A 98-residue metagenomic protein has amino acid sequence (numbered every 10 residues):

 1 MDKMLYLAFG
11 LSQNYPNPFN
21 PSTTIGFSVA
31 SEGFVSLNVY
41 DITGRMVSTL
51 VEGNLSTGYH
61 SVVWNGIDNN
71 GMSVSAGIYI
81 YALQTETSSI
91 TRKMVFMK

Functional and structural regions predicted by a protein language model:
M1-Y15, F19-Y40, T49-E52, S61-W64: Glycine-centered coil/turn sites that cap beta-strands in beta-rich domains
D41-I42, D68: Short, acidic, Ser/Thr-enriched surface-loop or helix-capping motifs
R45: Conserved Rossmann-like nucleotide-cofactor binding loop
V51-T87: Short, surface-exposed loop/turn motifs with a glycine/proline- and acidic-biased composition
S88-R92: Extracellular and select intracellular beta-sandwich modules with Ser/Thr-enriched, small-residue motifs on
M94-K98: Short beta-strand edge segments in extracellular beta-sheet folds
